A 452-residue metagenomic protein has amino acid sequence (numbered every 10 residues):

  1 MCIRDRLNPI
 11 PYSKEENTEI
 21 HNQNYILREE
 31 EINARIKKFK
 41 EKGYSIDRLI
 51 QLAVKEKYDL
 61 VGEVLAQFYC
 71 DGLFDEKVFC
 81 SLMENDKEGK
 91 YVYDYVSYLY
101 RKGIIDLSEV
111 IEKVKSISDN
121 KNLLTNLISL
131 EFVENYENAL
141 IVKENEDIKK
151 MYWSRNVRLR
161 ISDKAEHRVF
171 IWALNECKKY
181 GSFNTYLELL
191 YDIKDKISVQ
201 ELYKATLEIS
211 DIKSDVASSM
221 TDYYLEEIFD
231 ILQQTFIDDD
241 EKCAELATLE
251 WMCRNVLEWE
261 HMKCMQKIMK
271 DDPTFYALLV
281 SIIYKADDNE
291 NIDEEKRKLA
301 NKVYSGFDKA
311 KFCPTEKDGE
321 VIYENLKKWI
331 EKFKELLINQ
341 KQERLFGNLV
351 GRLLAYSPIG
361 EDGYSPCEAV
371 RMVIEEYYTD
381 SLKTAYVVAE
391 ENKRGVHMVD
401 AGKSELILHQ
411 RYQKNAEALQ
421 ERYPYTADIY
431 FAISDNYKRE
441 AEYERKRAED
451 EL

Functional and structural regions predicted by a protein language model:
M1-E391: Non-catalytic all-alpha helical scaffold/repeat segments
S381-R394, V399-D400, R447-L452: Non-globular sequence segments
M398, E405-L406, Y423-P424: Inter-repeat boundary and helix-capping residues of tandem alpha-helical solenoids
A401-Q413: Short amphipathic alpha-helical heptad-repeat segments
N415, A432-I433, E440: The canonical alpha-helical register within tetratricopeptide repeats
T426-N436: Short, charged, amphipathic alpha-helical segments
Y437-E451: Amphipathic alpha-helical coiled-coil segments
